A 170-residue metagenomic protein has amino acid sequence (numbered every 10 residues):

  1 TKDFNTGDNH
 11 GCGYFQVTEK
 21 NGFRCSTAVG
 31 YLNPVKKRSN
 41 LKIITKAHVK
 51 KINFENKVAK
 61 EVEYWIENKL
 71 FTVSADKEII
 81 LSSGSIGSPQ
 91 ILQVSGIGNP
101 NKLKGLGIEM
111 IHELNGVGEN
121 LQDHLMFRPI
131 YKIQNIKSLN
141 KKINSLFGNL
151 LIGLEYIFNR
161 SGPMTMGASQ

Functional and structural regions predicted by a protein language model:
T1-A59, W65, R128-G153: Conserved redox-cofactor binding core of oxidoreductases
T18-G22, Q90, E155-G162: Active-site rim elements
E19, G30-Y31, I108, G118 (+1 more regions): Short, well-ordered helical secondary-structure segments
I52-E55, A59-G153: Glycine-rich loop(s) and the adjacent beta-strand/alpha-helix scaffold that form part
S161-Q170: Short, intrinsically disordered, charge-balanced linker/junction segments flanking boundaries in proteins
